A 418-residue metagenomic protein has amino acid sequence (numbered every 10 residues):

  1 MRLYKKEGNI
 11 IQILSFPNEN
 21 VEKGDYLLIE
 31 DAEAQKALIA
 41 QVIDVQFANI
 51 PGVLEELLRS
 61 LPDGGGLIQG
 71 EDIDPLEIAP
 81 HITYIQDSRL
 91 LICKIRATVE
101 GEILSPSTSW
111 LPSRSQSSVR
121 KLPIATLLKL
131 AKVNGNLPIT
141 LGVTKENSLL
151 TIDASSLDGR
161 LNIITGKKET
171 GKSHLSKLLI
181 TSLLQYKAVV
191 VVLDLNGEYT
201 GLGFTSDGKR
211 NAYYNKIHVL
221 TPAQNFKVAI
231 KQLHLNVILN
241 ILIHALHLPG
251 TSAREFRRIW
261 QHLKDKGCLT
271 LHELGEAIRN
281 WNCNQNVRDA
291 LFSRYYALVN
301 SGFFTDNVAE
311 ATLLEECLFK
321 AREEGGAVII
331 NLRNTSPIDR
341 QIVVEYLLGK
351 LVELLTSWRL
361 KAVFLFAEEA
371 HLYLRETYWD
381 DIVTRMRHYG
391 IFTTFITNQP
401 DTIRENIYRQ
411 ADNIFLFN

Functional and structural regions predicted by a protein language model:
M1-T165, L175, L179, E376 (+2 more regions): Basic- and hydrophobic-enriched, low-structure N-terminal and domain-boundary segments that flank ATP-binding catalytic
R59-A79, F204, K209-Y213, V299 (+1 more regions): Charged, glycine/proline-rich intrinsically disordered loops and linkers
L128, I180-T181, L348, V352 (+3 more regions): Short amphipathic alpha-helical segments and helix-helix/interface helices
N136-T221, E369-L372, E376, E405: Glycine-rich phosphate-binding loop of nucleotide-binding enzymes
A188, K361, I391: Switch/coupling loops of ABC transporter nucleotide-binding domains
V190-D194, I330, F366, F392-T397: Structural recognition of the conserved hydrophobic beta-strand(s) that form the central parallel beta-sheet of P-loop
G197-G208, V219-H388: P-loop NTPase motor domains
V383-N418: Conserved ATP-driven motor cores of ASCE-family P-loop NTPases powering translocation/secretion/packaging/pilus
